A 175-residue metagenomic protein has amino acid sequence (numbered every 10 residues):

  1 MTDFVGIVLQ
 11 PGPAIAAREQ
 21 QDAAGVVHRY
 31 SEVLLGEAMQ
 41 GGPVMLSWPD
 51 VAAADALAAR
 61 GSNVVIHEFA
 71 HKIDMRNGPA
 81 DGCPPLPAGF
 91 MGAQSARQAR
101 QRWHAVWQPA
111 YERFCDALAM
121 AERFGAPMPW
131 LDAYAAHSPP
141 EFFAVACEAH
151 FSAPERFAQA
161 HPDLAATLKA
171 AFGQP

Functional and structural regions predicted by a protein language model:
M1, G12-A59, R76-P175: Metalloprotease/metallohydrolase-associated module, dominated by Zn2+-dependent proteases
D3-I7: Extended, charge-biased low-complexity segments that typically form long amphipathic alpha-helices/coiled-coils
L9-P11, V65: Extended hydrophobic/aromatic-rich secondary-structure runs
G61-V64, E68-N77: Catalytic glutamate of the conserved HExxH
